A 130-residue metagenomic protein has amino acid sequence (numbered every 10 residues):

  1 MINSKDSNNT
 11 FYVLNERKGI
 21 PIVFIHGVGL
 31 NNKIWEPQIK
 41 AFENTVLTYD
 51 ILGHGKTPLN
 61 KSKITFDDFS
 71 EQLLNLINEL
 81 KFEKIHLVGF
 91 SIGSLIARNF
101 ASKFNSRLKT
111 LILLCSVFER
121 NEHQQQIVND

Functional and structural regions predicted by a protein language model:
K5-E16: A short loop-to-beta-strand scaffold at the N-terminal edge of the catalytic core in hydrolase folds
L14-P58, L76: Conserved HGGG/HGGXW glycine-rich cap/lid loop of the alpha/beta-hydrolase fold
L47-Y49, F90, L114: The conserved SAM/SAH-binding core of class I Rossmann-like methyltransferase domains, concentrating on the hydrophobic
D50, H86, K109-I112: Residue in the alpha/beta-hydrolase core beta-strand immediately N-terminal to the catalytic nucleophile
L59-D68: Catalytic nucleophile-loop/oxyanion-hole region of alpha/beta-hydrolase and closely related hydrolase-like folds
D68-I85: Conserved acidic catalytic loop of the alpha/beta-hydrolase fold
G89-G93, A97: Gly/Ala-rich beta-loop-alpha elbow adjacent to hydrolase catalytic centers
R98, S102-K103, L108-D130: Flexible "cap/lid" loop of the alpha/beta hydrolase fold
